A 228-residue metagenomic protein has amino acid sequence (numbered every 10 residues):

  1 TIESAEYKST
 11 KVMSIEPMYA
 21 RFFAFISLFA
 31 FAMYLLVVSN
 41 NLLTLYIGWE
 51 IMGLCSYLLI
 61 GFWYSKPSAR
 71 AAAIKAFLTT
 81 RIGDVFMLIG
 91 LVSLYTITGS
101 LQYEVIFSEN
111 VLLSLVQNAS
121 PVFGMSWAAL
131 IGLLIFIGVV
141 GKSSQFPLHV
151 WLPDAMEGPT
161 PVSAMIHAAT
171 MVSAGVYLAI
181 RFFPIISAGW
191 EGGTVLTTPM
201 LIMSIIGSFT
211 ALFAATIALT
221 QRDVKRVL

Functional and structural regions predicted by a protein language model:
T1-L45, L54-L228: Hydrophobic transmembrane alpha-helices and their helix-loop junctions in integral membrane proteins
E50: Short phosphate-coordinating micro-motif centered on Lys-Gly-acidic
